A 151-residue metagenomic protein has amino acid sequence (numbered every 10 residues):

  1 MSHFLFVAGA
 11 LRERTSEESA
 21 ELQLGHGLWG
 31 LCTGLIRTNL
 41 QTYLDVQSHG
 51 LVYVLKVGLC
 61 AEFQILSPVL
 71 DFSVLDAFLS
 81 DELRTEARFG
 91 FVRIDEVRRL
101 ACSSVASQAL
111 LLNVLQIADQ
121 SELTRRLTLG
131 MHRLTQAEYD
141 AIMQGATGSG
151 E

Functional and structural regions predicted by a protein language model:
M1-V46, Y53, Q108, I117 (+2 more regions): Compositionally biased, charged N-terminal/linker segments
F6, L55-K56, L75-S80: Intrinsic structural disorder
L11-E13, V57-L59, L70: Short, solvent-exposed loop/turn segments at secondary-structure junctions
D45-Q47, G58-C60, E86-F89: Short connector loops at helix/strand junctions that flank enzyme active sites, especially segments positioning acidic
Y53-Q64: Short coil-to-beta-strand transition motifs
Q64-R133: Aromatic- and Lys/Arg-enriched surface recognition patch
